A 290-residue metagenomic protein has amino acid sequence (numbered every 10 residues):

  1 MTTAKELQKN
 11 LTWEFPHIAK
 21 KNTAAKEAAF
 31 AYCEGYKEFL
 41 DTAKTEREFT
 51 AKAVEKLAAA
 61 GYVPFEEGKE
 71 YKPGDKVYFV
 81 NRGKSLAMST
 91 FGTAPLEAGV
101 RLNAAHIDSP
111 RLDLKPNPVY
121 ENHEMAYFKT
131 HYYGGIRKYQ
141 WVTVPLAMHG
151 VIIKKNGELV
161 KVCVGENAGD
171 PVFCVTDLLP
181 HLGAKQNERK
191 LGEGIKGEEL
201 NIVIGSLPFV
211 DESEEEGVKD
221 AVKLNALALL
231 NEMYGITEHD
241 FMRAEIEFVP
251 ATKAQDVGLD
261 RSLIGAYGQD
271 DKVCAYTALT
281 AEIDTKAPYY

Functional and structural regions predicted by a protein language model:
M1-Y290: N-terminal hydrophobic/helix-forming segments and targeting peptides
